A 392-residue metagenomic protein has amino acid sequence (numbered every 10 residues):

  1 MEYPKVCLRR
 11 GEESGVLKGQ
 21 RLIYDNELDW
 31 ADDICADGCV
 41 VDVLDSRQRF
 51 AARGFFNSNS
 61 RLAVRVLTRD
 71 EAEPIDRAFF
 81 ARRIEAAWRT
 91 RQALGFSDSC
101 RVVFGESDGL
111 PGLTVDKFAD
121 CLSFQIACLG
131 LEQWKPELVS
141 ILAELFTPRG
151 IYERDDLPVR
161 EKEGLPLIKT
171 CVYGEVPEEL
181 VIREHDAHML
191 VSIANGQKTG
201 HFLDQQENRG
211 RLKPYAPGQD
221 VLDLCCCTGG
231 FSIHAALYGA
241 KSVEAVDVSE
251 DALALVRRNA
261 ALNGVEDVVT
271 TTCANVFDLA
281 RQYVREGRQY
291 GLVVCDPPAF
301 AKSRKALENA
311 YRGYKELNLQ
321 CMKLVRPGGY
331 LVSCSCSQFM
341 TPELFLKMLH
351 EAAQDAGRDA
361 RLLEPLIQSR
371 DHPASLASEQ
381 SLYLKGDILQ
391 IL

Functional and structural regions predicted by a protein language model:
M1-K117: Non-catalytic accessory regions of SAM-dependent methyltransferases
V103-D116, E132-H201, G210: Non-catalytic substrate-recognition/targeting regions of SAM-dependent transferases
G218-C225: Conserved class I S-adenosyl-L-methionine
T228-K241: Conserved SAM-binding loop of SAM-dependent methyltransferases across substrates and taxa, primarily the Class I
S242-D247: Conserved SAM-binding motif I beta-strand of class I
D251-L292: S-adenosyl-L-methionine
Q289, E316, Y330-L392: C-terminal catalytic and target-recognition region of SAM-dependent MTase-like enzymes, primarily methyltransferases
Y290-Q320, R326: Mobile active-site "lid"/loop adjacent to the S-adenosyl-L-methionine
